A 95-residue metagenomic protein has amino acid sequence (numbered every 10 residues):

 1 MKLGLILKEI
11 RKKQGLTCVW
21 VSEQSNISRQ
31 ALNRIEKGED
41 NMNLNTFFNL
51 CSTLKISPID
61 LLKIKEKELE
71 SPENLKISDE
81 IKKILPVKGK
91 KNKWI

Functional and structural regions predicted by a protein language model:
M1-K13: A short, Lys/Arg-rich alpha-helix, primarily the initiator
K12, E23, S52: Alpha-helical residues within the helix-turn-helix
K12, N26, K37-E39, E66: Residue-level detection of the helix-turn-helix DNA-binding "recognition helix"
G15-R34: Short alpha-helical DNA-recognition segment
N26, N43-D60: DNA major-groove recognition helix of helix-turn-helix/homeodomain DNA-binding modules
R34-K37, N49: Alpha-helical transmission elements in cytosolic ATPase-linked domains
K63-I95: Short, charged recognition helix plus adjacent turn of helix-turn-helix-like nucleic-acid-binding domains
